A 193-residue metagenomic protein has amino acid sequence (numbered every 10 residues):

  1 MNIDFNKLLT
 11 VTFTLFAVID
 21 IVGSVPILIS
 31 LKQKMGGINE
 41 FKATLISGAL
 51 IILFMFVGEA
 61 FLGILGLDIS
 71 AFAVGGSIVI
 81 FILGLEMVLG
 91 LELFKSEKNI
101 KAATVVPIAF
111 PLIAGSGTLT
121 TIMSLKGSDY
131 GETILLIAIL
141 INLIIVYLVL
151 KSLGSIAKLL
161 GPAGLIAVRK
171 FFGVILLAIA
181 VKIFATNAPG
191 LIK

Functional and structural regions predicted by a protein language model:
M1-A17, G90-I108: Small-residue-enriched transmembrane helix starts and helix-helix packing motifs in multi-pass inner-membrane proteins
N6-G23, I69-I80, I134-Y147: Structural signature of hydrophobic alpha-helical transmembrane segments
K7-I52, K126: Juxtamembrane transmembrane-helix termini in multi-pass membrane transport proteins
F13, S24-K32, L91-F94, V106-P111 (+1 more regions): Generic transmembrane alpha-helix signature in multi-pass membrane proteins, especially transporters/channels
S30-E40, I100, L125-E132, G161-L165: Juxtamembrane helix-boundary/capping and inter-helix hinge elements in multi-pass membrane proteins
F41-M87: Membrane helix-loop-helix hairpins that form the core translocation module of multi-pass transporters
L53-G58, I113-K126, L176-K193: Hydrophobic alpha-helical transmembrane segments in multi-pass integral membrane proteins
L67-L89, L165-K193: Selective transmembrane alpha-helices of multi-pass membrane proteins
